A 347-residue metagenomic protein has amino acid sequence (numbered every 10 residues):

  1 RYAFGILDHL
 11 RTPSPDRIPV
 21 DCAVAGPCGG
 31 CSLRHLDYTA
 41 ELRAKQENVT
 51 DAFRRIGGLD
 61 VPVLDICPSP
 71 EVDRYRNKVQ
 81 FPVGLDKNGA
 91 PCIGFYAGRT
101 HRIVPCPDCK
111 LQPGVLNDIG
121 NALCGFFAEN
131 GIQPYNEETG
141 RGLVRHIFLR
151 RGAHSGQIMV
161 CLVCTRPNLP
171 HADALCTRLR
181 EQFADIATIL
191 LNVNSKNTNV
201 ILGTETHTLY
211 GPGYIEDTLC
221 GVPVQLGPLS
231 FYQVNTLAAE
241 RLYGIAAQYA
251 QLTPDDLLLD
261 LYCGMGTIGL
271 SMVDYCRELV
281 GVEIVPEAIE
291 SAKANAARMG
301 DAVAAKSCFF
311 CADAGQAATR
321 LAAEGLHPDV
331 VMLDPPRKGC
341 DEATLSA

Functional and structural regions predicted by a protein language model:
R1-H207, L219, G244, Q248-L257 (+2 more regions): SAM-dependent transferase fold signal centered on methyltransferase-like domains, encompassing both Class I
P170-A347: Rossmann-like S-adenosyl-L-methionine
